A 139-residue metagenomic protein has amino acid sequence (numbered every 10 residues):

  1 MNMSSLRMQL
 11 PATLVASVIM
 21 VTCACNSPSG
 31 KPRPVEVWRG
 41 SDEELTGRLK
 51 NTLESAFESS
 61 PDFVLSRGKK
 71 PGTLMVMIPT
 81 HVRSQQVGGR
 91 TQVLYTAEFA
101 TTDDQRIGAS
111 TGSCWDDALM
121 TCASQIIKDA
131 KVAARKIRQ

Functional and structural regions predicted by a protein language model:
N2-L14: Bacterial N-terminal signal peptides that target proteins for export
L6-R7, I19, G112: Serine/proline-rich low-complexity intrinsically disordered segments, especially terminal tails, linkers
P11-C25: Classic N-terminal secretory signal peptides
V21-S59, R135-Q139: A structural "domain/chain start" motif
S41, L53, K69, T80-V82: A mature extracytoplasmic/lumenal domain signature
D62-T73: Short acidic low-complexity segments
T73-Q139: Amphipathic beta-strand/beta-sheet edge segments enriched in Tyr/Trp
